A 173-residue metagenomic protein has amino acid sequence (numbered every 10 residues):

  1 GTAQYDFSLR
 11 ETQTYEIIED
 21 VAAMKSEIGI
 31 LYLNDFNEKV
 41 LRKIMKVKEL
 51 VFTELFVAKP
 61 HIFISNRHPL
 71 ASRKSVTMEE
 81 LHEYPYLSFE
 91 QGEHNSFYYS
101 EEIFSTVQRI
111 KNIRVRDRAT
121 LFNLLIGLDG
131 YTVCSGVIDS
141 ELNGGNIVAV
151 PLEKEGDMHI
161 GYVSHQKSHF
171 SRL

Functional and structural regions predicted by a protein language model:
G1-V40: Central regulatory/effector-binding core of bacterial HTH transcription factors
Q4-S8, N112, H159: Residues at or immediately flanking beta-strands
Q13, A22-E27, Y32, Q91-V148: Hydrophobic hinge/microswitch elements
I18, A22, F52, M78 (+1 more regions): Short hydrophobic/charged patches on amphipathic alpha-helices used for structural packing and interfaces
N34, E38, K74-V107, S171-R172: Secondary-structure junction motif
V40, K46-T53, V57-K59, A119-K167: Beta-alpha-beta core module
I44-Y86: Flexible hinge/capping segments at coil-to-helix
F63-A71, H159-F170: A bilobed periplasmic-binding-protein/Venus flytrap-type ligand-binding module shared by bacterial periplasmic
